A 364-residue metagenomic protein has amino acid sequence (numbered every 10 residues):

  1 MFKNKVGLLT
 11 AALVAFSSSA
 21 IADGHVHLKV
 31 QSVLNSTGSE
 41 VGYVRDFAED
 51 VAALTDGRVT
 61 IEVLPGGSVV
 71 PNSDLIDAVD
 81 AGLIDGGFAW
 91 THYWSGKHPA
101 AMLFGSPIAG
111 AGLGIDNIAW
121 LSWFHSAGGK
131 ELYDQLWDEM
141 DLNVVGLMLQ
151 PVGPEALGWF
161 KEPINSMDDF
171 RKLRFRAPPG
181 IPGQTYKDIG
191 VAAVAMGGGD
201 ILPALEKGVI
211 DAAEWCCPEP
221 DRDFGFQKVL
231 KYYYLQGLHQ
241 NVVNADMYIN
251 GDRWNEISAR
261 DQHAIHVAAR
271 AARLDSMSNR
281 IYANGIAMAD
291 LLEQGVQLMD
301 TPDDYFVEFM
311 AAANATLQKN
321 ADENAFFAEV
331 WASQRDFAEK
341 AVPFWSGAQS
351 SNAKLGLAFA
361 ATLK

Functional and structural regions predicted by a protein language model:
M1-L8: Bacterial N-terminal signal peptides that target proteins for export
V14-A22: Sec/Tat signal peptide C-region and signal peptidase I cleavage site
D23-A119, D138-K364: N-terminal secretory/targeting leader peptides
A119-W120, Y133: Divalent-metal coordination cores built from histidine and acidic residues
S126-D141: Hinge/lid segment of periplasmic solute-binding proteins
